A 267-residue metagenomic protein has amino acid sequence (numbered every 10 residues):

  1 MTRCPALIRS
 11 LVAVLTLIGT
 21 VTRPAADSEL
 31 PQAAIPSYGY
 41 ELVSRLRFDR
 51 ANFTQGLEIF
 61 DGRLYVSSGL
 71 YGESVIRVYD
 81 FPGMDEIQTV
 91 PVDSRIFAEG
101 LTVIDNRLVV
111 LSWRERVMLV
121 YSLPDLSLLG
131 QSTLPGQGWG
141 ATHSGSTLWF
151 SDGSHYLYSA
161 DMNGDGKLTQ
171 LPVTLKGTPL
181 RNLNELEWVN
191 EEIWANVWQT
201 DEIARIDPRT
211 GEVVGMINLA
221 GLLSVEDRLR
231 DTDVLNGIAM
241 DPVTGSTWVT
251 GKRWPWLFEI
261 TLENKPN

Functional and structural regions predicted by a protein language model:
L30-A51, G83-D85: A short helix->beta-strand "capping" segment at the edge of beta-propeller domains
L42-R47, D85-P91, S127-S132, T169-T178 (+2 more regions): A short beta-strand motif characteristic of beta-propeller blades
D49-D61, S94-I104, L134-T147, S151 (+2 more regions): Beta-rich, blade/repeat-based domains predominating in secreted/periplasmic proteins but also intracellular
V66-L70, L108-E115, F150-S154, A195-Q199 (+1 more regions): Conserved beta-strand positions in repeat-built beta-propeller and related beta-rich domains
D80-M84, S122-L126, M162-D165, D207-G211 (+1 more regions): Short loop/turn segments that connect beta-strands within beta-propeller blades
M84-L119, L128-G138: Blade-loop segments of beta-propeller domains
M118-K176: Hydrophobic, well-structured mid-protein blocks that either form specific transmembrane helices
D241-N267: Blade-level signature of beta-propeller repeat domains, shared across WD40, Kelch, NHL, RCC1 and BNR/Asp-box propellers
